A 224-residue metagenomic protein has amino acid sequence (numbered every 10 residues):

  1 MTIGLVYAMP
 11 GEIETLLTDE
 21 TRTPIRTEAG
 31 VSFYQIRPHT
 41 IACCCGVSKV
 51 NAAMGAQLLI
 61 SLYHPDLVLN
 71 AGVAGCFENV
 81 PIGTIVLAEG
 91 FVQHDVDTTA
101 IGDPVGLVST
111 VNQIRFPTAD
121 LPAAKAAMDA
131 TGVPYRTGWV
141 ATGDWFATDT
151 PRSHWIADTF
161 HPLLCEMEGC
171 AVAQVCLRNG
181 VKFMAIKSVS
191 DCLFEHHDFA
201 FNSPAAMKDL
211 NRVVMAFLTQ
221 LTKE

Functional and structural regions predicted by a protein language model:
M1-Y63: N-terminal short beta-loop-beta anion/metal-coordinating cradle
I41-V47, W139-A141, I186: Active-site-proximal beta-strand elements of phosphoester/diester hydrolases
G55, L59, P122-A124, M207-F217: Short, well-ordered amphipathic alpha-helical segments that serve as non-catalytic structural scaffolds within diverse
H64-L69: Proline-aspartate-enriched helix->loop->beta-strand connector
A74-F160: Mid-sequence, gly/pro-rich, charge-dense loop/helix-turn segments that line enzyme active sites
F146-F194: A C-terminal functional module that forms or caps the active site or interfaces directly with catalytic machinery
L193-E224: His/Asp/Glu-rich mid-to-C-terminal helical/loop segments that flank catalytic regions of hydrolases
